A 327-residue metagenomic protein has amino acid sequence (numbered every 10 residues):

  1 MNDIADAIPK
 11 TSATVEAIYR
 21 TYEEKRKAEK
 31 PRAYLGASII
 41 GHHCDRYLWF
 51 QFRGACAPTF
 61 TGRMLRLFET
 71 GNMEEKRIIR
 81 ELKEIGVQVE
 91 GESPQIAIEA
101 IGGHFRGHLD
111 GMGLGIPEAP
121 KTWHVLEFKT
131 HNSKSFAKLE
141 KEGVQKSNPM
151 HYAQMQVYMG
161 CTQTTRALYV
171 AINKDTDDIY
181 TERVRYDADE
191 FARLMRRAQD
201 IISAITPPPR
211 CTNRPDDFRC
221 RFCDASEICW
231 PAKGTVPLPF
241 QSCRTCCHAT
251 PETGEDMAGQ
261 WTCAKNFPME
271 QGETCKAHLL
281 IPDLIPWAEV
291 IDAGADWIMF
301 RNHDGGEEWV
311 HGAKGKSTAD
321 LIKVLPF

Functional and structural regions predicted by a protein language model:
M1-V125, N132-K134, L139, Q145 (+4 more regions): Metal-dependent nuclease catalytic cores that hydrolyze phosphodiester bonds in DNA/RNA, characterized by
A5-D6, K138, Q145-Y152, V157 (+2 more regions): Metal-dependent nuclease catalytic regions and adjoining charged, substrate-binding loops involved in nucleic-acid end
L35-G36, L238, F267: Secretory-pathway extracellular proteins and peptide precursors enriched for disulfide-bonded cysteines
R53-G54, T130, C229, F267 (+1 more regions): A broadly conserved detector of short glycine/acidic/proline-rich loop/turn motifs that flank catalytic sites and bind
L114-I116, V170-I172, A264-N266: A generic structural motif
K121-F128, T165-Y169: Conserved active-site beta-strand-loop modules that form the wall/rim of enzyme catalytic pockets and either contain
E127, T262-K265: Short, acidic/hydrophobic/Gly-rich beta-strand patch recurrent on exposed beta strands that often constitutes part
F128-N132, N173-K174: A short mid-domain helix/strand-loop element embedded in enzyme catalytic domains that forms or borders the active-site
